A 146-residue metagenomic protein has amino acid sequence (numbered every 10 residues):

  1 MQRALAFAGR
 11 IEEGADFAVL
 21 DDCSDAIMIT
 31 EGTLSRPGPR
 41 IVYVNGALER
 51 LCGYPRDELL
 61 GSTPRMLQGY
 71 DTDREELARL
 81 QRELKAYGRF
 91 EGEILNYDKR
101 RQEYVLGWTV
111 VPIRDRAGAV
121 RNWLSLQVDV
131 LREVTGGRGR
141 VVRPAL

Functional and structural regions predicted by a protein language model:
M1-G38, V120-L146: PAS-family sensory modules
G32-L34, L95-R101, R114-D115: PAS-family sensory domains
L48-L59: PAS/PAS-like sensory domain cap-loop motif
L60-D71: PAS-family sensory/regulatory domains
Y70-L95, R100-Q102: Terminal output helix/cap of sensory domains in signal transduction proteins
E93, Y97, W108-V111, L126: PAS-family sensory domains
E103, A119-V120: Glycine-rich acetyl-CoA-binding "A-motif" of GNAT/NAT acetyltransferases
